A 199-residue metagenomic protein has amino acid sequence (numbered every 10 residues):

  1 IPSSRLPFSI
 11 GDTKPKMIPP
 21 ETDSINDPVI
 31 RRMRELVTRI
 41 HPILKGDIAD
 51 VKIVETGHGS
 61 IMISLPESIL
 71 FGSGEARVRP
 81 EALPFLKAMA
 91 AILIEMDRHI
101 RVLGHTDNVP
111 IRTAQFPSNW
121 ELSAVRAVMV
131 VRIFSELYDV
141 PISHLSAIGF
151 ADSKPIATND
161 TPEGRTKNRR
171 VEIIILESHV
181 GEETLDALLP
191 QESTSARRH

Functional and structural regions predicted by a protein language model:
I1-E67, E182-H199: Juxtamembrane linker/hinge segments adjacent to a transmembrane helix in small membrane proteins
V29-R32, L36, I40, A82-F85 (+3 more regions): Stable alpha-helical elements in mature extracytoplasmic
R39, I43-D47, M89-H99, V130-L137: Structured segments of extracytoplasmic/periplasmic soluble domains in secreted or envelope-associated proteins
D47-G57, R98-G104, H144-S146: Short beta-strand elements
G59-I61, R98, D152: Beta-strand-connecting loop/turn residues
S64, L70-F85, L93, H105-H199: Periplasmic OmpA-like peptidoglycan-binding domain that tethers envelope proteins to the cell wall
